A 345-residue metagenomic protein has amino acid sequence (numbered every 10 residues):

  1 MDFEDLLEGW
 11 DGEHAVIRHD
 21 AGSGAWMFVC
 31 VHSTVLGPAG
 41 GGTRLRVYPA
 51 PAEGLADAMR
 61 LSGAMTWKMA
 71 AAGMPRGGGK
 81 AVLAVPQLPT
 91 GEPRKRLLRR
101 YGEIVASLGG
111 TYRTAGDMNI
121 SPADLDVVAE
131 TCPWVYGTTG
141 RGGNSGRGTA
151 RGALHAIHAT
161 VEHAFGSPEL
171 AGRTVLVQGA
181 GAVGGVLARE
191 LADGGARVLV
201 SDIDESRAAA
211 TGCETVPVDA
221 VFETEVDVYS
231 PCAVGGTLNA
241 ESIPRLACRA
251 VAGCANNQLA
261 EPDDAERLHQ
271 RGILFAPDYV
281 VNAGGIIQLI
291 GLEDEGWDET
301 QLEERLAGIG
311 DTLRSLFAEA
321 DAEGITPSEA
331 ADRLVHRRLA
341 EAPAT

Functional and structural regions predicted by a protein language model:
M1-T139: N-terminal ligand-binding/catalytic initiation module
P49-D57, E92-R96, R100, N119-A123 (+16 more regions): Conserved active-site and cofactor/substrate-binding residues in soluble primary-metabolism enzymes
M69-M74, T111-G116, F165-T174, A320-D332: Flexible, glycine/charged-enriched surface loops at secondary-structure junctions
G137-G146, L274-F275, D321-E323: A short glycine/serine-rich beta->alpha loop
N144-S230: Glycine-rich phosphate/diphosphate-binding loop of Rossmann-like nucleotide-binding domains
V161, R249-T345: Adenosine-phosphate binding glycine-rich loop
I203-V281: Rossmann-like adenosine-cofactor binding region
